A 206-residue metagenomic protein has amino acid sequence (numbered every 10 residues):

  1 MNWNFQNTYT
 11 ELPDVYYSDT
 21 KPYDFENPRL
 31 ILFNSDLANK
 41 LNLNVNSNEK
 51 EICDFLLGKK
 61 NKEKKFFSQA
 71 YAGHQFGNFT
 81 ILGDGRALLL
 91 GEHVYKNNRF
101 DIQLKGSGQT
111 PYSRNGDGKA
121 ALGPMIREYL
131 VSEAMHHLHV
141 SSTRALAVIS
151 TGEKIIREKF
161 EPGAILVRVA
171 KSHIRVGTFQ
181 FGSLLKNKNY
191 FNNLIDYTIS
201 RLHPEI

Functional and structural regions predicted by a protein language model:
M1-I126, L130-R175: Broad phosphate/nucleotide-binding scaffolds in NTP-utilizing and phosphate-metabolizing enzymes
I155-I206: ATP-dependent phospho-/nucleotidyl transfer catalytic cores
